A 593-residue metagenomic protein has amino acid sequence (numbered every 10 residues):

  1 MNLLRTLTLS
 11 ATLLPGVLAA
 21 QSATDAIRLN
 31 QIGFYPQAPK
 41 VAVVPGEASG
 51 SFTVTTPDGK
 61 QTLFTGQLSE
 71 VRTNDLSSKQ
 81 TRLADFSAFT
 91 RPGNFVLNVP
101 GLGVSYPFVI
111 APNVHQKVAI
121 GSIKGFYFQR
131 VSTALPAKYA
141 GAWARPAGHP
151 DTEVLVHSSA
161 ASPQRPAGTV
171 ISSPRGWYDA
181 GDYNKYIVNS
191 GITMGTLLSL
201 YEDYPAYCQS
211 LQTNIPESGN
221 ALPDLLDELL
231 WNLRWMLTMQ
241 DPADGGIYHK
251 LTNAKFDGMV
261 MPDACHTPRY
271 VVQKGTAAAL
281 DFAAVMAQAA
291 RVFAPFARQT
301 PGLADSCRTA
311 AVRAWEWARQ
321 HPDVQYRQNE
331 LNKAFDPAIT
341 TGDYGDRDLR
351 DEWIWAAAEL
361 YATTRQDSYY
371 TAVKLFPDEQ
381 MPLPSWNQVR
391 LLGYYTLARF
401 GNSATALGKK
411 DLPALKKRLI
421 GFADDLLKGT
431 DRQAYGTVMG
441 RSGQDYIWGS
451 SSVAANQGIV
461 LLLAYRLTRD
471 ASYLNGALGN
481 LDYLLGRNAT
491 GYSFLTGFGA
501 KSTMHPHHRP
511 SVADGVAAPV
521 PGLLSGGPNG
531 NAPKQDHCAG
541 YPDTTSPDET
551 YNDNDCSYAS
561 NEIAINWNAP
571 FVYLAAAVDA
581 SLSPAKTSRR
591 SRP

Functional and structural regions predicted by a protein language model:
M1-R5: Positively charged n-region of N-terminal signal peptides that target proteins for export
L7-V17: Bacterial N-terminal signal peptides
L18-S22: Boundary at the C-terminal end of the N-terminal hydrophobic targeting segment
R28-L102, I110-N113, K124, F128-G191 (+7 more regions): Aromatic (Trp/Tyr) and acidic
S199-L225, W231, T267-Y270, Q288-C307: Short coil/linker segments at helix-helix boundaries
P223-G246: Carboxylate/His-rich catalytic cores and anion/metal-binding grooves
Q240-H249, P322-E330, R365, K428-D431: Proline-centered turn/helix-capping motifs that create local helix->coil transitions or kinks
P377-L383: Solenoid-like repeat scaffolds
